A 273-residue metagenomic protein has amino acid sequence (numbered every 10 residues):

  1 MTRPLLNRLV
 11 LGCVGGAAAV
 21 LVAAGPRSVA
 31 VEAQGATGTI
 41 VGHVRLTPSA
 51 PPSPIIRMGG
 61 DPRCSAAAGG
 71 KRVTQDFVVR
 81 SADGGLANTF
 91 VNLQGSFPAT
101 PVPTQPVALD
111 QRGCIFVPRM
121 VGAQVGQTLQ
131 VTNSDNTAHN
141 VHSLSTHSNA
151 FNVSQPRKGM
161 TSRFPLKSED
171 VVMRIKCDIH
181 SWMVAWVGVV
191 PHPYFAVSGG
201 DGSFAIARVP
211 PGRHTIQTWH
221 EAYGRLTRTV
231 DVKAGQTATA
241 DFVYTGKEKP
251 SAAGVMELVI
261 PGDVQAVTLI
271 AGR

Functional and structural regions predicted by a protein language model:
T2-A17: Bacterial N-terminal signal peptides that target proteins for export
A17-A24: Hydrophobic alpha-helical membrane-insertion segments, chiefly the h-region of N-terminal signal peptides
P26-R273: Extracytoplasmic copper-binding redox domains, predominantly the cupredoxin/blue-copper superfamily
